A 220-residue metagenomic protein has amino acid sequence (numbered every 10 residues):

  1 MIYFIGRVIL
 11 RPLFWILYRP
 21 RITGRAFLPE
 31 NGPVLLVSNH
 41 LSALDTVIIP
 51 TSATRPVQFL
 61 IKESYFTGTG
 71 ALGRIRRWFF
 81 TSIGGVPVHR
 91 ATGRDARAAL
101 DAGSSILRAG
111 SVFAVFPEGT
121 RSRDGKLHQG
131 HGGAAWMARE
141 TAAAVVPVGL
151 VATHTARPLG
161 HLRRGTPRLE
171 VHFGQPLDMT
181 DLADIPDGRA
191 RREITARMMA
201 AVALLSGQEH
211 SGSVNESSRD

Functional and structural regions predicted by a protein language model:
I2, G32, R97-D220: Non-catalytic C-terminal accessory region of glycerolipid acyltransferases and related lyso-lipid remodeling enzymes
F4-I16: N-terminal nucleotide/polyanion-binding subdomain common to many enzyme families
L13-W15, F79-F80, I106, M137-A138: A generic structural signal for well-ordered alpha-helical segments
W15, E30-G93: Catalytic core of membrane glycerolipid acyltransferases/transacylases, capturing the structured, soluble-facing
W15-I22, D95-R97, T153-T155: Short gly/ser/thr-rich secondary-structure transition/capping motifs
P20, R55-P56, V86, G110 (+1 more regions): Secondary-structure boundary/capping positions in well-ordered alpha/beta enzyme cores
G24, I61-K62, G84, F116-E118 (+1 more regions): A secondary-structure boundary/capping signal
R25-P29: Glycine-rich helix-loop-beta junction characteristic of Rossmann-like nucleotide cofactor-binding loops
